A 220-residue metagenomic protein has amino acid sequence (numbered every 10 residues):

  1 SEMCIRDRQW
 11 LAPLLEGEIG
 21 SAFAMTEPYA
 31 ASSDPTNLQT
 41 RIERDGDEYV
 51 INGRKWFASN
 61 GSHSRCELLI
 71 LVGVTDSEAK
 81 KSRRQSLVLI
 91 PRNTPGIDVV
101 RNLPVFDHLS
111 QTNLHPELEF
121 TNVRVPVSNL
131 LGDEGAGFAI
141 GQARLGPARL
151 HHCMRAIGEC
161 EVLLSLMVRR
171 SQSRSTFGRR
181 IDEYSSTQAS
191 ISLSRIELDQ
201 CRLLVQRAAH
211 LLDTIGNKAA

Functional and structural regions predicted by a protein language model:
M3-I5: Short, small-residue-biased leader/transition segments that mark boundaries at the very start of proteins
G17-T26, L71-V72: A short, Trp-centered hydrophobic/proline-enriched beta-strand micro-motif
A31, W56-H63, P147-H151: Glycine-rich phosphate/pyrophosphate-binding beta-alpha loops
T40-E43: A structural signal for short hydrophobic beta-strand segments in well-ordered beta-sheet cores
N52-V100: A short core secondary-structure module
V99-D199: Glycine-rich beta->alpha junctions and the first turn(s) of the following alpha-helix
S192-I215: Active-site pocket-lining segment
K218-A220: Charged, glycine-rich active-site and insertion segments that engage polyanionic ligands
